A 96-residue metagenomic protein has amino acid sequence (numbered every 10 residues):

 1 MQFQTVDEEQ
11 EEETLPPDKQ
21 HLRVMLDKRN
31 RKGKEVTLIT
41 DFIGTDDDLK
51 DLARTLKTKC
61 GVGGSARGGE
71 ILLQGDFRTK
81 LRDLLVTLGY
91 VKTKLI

Functional and structural regions predicted by a protein language model:
M1-R54, T58, S65-R67, T79 (+1 more regions): Long, charged, low-complexity intrinsically disordered regions
E70-Q74: A generic structural motif
